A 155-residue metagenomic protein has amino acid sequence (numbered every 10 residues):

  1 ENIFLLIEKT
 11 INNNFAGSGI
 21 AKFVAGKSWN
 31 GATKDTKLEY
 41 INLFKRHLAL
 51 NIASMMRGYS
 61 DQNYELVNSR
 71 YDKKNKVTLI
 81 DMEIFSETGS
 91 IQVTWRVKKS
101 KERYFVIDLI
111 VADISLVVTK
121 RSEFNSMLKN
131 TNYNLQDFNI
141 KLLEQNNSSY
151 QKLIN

Functional and structural regions predicted by a protein language model:
E1-I52: Early exported N-terminus immediately downstream of N-terminal targeting peptides
E1-N2, L6-K9, N13-F15, I20-A21 (+5 more regions): Short leucine-rich amphipathic alpha-helices used at interfaces
G26, R57-N63, S126-L128: Juxtamembrane/interface motifs at transmembrane-helix termini
K37, I80, V106: Surface-exposed aromatic
F44, R70, E83-S86, V97-K99 (+1 more regions): A mature extracytoplasmic/lumenal domain signature
L50-T94, K141, Q145-N155: Surface-exposed, charged secondary-structure patches
S90-V118: Short beta-strand edge/turn micro-motifs at domain boundaries
D108-N155: Low-complexity, intrinsically disordered terminal/linker segments enriched in charged and Gly/Pro repeats
